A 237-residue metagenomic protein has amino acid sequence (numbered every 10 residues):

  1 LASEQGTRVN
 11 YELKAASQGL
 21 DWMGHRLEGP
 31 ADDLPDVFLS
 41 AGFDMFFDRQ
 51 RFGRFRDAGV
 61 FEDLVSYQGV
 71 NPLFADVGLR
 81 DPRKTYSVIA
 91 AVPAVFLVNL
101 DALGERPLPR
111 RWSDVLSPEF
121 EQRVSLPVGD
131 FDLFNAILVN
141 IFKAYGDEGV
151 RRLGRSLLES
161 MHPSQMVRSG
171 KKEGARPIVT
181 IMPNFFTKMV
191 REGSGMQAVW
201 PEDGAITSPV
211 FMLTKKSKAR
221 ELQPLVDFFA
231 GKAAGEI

Functional and structural regions predicted by a protein language model:
L1-D48, G170: Early extracytoplasmic/lumenal segment of secretory-pathway proteins
L27-G29, P35-F38, F61-V95: A structural signal for short loop-to-beta-strand junctions that line the ligand-binding cleft of periplasmic/secreted
D44-D48, R123-D203: Ligand-binding pocket segment of bilobal, Venus flytrap-like solute-binding proteins
R56-G69, Y86, E192-I206: Short beta-strand->loop
V95-A102, T207-E221, I237: A bilobed periplasmic-binding-protein/Venus flytrap-type ligand-binding module shared by bacterial periplasmic
D101-P109, F142-G149, S217-L222: Short helix-loop capping/hinge motifs at secondary-structure junctions, enriched in acidic/polar residues
E105-E119: Flexible hinge/capping segments at coil-to-helix
R123-G129, F229-I237: Periplasmic-binding protein-like
